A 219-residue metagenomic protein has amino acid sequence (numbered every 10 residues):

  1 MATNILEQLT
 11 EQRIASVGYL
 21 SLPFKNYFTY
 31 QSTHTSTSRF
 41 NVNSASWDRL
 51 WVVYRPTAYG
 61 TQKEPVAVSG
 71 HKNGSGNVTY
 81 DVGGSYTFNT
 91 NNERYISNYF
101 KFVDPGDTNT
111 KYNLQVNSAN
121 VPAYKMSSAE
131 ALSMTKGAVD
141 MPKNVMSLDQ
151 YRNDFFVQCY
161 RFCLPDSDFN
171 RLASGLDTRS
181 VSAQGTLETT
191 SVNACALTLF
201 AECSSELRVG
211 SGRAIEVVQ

Functional and structural regions predicted by a protein language model:
M1-Q219: Flexible assembly/topogenesis modules
